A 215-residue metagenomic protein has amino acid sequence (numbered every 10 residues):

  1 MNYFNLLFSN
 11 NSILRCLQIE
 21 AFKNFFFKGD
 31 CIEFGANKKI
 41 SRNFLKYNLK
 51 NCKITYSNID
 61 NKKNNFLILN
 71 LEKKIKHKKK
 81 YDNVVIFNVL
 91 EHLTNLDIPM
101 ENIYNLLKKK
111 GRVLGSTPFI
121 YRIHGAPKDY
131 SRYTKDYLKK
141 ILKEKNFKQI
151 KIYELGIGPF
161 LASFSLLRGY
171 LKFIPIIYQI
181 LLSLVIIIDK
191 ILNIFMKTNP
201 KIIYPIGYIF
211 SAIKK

Functional and structural regions predicted by a protein language model:
M1-F25: Class I SAM-dependent methyltransferase Rossmann-like catalytic core, especially the SAM/SAH-binding loop
M1-L7, F66-I68, I174-I186: A short, charged, and often flexible helix/loop element on the N-terminal side of the glycosyltransferase catalytic
L6-N10, E91, P200: Short, surface-exposed alpha-helical recognition segments that flank or form part of ligand/macromolecule-binding
I13-C16, N37, N65-L69, I191-I194: Short gly/ser/thr-rich secondary-structure transition/capping motifs
I13-I19, G29-E33, L45-L49, R168-I176: A broad, low-specificity signal for short, low-complexity segments enriched in glycine/proline and polar/charged
L17-A21, N83-L90, T198-I209: N-terminal capping/interface segment
F25-H124, K135-K139, F210-K214: Conserved SAM-binding loop
T94-N102, R112-K214: S-adenosyl-L-methionine-dependent methyltransferase catalytic module, highlighting the catalytic core
